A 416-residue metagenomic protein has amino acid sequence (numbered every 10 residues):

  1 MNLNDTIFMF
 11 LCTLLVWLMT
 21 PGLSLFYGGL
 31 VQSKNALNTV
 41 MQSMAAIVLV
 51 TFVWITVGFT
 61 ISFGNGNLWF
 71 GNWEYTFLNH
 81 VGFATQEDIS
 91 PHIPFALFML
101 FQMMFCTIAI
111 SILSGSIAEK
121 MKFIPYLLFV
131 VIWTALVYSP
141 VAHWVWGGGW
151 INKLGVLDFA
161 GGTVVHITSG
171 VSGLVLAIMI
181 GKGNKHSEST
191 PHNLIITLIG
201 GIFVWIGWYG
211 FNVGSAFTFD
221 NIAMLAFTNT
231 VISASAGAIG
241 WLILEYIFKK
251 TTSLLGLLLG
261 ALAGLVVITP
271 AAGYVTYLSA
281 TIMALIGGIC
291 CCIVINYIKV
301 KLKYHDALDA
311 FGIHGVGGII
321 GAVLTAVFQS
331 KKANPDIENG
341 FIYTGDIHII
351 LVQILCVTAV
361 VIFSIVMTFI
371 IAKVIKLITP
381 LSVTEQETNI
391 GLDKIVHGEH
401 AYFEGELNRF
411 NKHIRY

Functional and structural regions predicted by a protein language model:
M1-Y416: Glycine- and aromatic-enriched membrane alpha-helices
